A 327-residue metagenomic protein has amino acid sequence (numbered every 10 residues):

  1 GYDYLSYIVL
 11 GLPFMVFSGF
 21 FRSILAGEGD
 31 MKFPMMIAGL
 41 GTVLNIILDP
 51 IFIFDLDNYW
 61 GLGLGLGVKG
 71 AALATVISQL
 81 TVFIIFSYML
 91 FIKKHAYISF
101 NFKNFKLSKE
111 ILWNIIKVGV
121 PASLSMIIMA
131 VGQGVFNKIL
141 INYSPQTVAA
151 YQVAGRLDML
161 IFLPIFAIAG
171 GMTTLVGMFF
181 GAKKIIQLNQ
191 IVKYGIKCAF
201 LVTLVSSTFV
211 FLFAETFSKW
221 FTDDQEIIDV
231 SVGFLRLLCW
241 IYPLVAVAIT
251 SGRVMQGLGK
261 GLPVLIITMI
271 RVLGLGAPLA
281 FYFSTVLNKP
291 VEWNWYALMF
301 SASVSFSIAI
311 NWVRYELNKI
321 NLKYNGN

Functional and structural regions predicted by a protein language model:
G1, L10, L25, D30 (+16 more regions): Hydrophobic/aromatic residues within transmembrane alpha-helices of membrane transport systems, especially the TMDs
G1-P13, G61-V120, V176-I241, F283-N327: Short alpha-helical transmembrane segments in multi-pass integral membrane proteins
Y7, G41, S78-V82, F86 (+3 more regions): Transmembrane helical elements of multi-pass membrane transporters/channels
Y7-A26, P34-T42, A71-F86, F166-G170 (+4 more regions): Short runs within selected transmembrane alpha-helices of multi-pass transporters and secretion channels
M15-P34, A150-A214, V245-I267: Small-residue-rich hydrophobic transmembrane alpha-helices
M31-F33, L40, L56, L62 (+2 more regions): N-terminal membrane-sensor/transducer module of prokaryotic signaling receptors
D49, I53, F86-L90, N137 (+6 more regions): Structural signal for membrane-spanning alpha-helices in multi-pass inner-membrane proteins, emphasizing helix cores
I51-L66, I127-A154, L160, M178 (+2 more regions): Helix-terminus/linker motif at the lipid-water interface of multi-pass membrane proteins
